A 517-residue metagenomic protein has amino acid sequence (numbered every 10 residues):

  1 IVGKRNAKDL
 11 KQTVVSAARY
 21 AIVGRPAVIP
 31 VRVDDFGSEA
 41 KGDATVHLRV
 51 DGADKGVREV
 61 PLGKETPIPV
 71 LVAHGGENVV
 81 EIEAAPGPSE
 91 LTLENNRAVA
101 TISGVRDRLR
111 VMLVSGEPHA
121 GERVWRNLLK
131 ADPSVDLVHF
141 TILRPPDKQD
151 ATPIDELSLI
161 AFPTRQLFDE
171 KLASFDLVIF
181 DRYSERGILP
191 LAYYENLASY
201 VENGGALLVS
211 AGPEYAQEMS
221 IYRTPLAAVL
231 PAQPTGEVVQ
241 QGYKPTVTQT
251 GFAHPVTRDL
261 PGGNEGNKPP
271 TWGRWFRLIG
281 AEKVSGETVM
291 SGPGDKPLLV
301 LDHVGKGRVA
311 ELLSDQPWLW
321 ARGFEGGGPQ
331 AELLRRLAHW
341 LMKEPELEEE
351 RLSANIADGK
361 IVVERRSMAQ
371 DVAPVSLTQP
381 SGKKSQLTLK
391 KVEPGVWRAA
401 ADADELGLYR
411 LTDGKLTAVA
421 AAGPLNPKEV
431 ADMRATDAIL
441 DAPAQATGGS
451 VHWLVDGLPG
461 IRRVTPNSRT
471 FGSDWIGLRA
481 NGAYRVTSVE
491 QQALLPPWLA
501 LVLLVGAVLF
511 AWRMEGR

Functional and structural regions predicted by a protein language model:
I1-R25, A73, A192-E202, S210-Y215 (+4 more regions): VWA/integrin I-like adhesion module and closely mimicked acidic/polar interface patches used
A7-V14, I22-G24, V99-R123, D136-I142 (+4 more regions): Low-complexity, Pro/Ser/Thr- and charge-rich linker/hinge segments at domain boundaries
S16, S220-G236, Q240, R434-P466: Von Willebrand factor A/integrin I-like adhesion domains
R19-P30, V209-S210, E214-E287: An acidic, glycine-rich "communication" segment
G24-V60, E65-P86, K360-K391, G395-G414: Beta-strand-rich binding/interaction modules
S89-R97, A421: Beta-sandwich strand segments
E122, N127-R223: Helical hinge/lid and interdomain linker segments adjacent to catalytic or ligand-binding clefts that mediate domain
E122, R165-S184, I188-A192, L208 (+7 more regions): C-terminal signal-anchor/stop-transfer transmembrane helix together with its immediate cytosolic, Lys/Arg-enriched
